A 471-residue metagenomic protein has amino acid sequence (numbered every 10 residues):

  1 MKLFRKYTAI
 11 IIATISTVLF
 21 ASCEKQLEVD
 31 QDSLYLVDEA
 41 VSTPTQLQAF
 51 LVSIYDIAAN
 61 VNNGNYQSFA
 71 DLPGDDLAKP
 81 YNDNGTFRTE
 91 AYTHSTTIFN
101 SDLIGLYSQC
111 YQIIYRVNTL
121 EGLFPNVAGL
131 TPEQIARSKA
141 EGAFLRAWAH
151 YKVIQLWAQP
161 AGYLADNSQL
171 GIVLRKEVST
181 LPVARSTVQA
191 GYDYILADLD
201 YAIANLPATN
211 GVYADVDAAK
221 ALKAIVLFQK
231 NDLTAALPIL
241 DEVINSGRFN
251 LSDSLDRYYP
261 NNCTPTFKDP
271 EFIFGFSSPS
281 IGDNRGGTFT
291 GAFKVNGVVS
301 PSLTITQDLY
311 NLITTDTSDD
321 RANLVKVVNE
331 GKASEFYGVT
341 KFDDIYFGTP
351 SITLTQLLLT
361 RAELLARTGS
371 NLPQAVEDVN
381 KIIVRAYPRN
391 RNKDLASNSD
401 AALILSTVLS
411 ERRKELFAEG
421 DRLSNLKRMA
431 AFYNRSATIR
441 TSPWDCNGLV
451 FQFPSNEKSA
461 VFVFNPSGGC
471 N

Functional and structural regions predicted by a protein language model:
K2-L3, L19, C23-D71, V461-N471: Acidic, glycine-rich segments characteristic of secretory precursors and extracytoplasmic regions
D38, N65-N84, Q155-S168, A208 (+2 more regions): Short, surface-exposed recognition loops and adjoining beta-strand edges that mediate ligand/DNA contacts, enriched
A49, N62, E90, L237-T355 (+7 more regions): Hydrophobic-face positions in mid-chain alpha helices that act as interaction patches
T86-L156, S186-T187, A204-T209, D344-T349 (+4 more regions): Conserved, well-structured interaction surfaces
Y192, L233, N371-L372: TPR-repeat structural position
